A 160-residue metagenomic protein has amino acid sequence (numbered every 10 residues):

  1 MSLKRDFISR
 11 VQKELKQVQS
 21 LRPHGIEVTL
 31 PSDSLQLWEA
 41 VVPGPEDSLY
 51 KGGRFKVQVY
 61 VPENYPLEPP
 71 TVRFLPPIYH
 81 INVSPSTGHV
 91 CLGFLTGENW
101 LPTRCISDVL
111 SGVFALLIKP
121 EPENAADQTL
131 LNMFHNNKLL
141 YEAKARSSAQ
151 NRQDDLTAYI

Functional and structural regions predicted by a protein language model:
M1-I160: UBC/E2-like fold recognition across ubiquitin and ubiquitin-like conjugation systems, capturing catalytically active
